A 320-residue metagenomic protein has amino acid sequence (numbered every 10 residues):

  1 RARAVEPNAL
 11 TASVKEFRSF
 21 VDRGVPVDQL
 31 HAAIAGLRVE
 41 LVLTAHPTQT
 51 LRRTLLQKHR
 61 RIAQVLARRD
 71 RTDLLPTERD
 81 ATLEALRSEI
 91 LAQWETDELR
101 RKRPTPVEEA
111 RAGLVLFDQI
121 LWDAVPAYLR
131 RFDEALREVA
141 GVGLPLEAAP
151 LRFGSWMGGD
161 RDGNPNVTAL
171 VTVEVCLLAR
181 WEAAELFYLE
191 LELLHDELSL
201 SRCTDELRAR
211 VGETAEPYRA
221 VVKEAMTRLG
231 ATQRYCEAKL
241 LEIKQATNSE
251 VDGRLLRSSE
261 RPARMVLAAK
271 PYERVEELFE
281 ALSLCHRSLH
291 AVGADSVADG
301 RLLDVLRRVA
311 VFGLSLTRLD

Functional and structural regions predicted by a protein language model:
R1-D320: Often metal-dependent polyanion-binding catalytic scaffolds in large enzymes
